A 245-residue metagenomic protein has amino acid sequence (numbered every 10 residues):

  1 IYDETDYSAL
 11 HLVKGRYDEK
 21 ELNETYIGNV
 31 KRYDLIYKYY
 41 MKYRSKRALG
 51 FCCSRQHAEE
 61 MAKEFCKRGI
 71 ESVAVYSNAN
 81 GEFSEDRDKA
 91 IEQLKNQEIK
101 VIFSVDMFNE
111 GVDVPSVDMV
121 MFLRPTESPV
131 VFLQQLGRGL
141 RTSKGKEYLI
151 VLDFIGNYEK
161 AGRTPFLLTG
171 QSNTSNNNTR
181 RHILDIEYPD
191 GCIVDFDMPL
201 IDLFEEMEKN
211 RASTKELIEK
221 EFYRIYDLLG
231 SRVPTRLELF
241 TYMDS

Functional and structural regions predicted by a protein language model:
I1-C52: Conserved interdomain linker/interface between the two RecA-like ATPase lobes of SF2 helicase motors
D6-Y7, R55-Q56, A79-N80, F108-N109 (+3 more regions): Conserved nucleotide-binding/hydrolysis micro-motifs of P-loop NTPases
L35-K42, R47, S54-H57, L168-S245: Long, largely alpha-helical accessory region at the distal end of helicase-like NTP-driven motors
L49-F51, V73, M121: Conserved beta-strand elements of the Class I
E59-M61, I70-F108: Conserved helicase ATPase core of P-loop NTP-dependent helicases/translocases
R68-E71, P115-M119, E127-P129, K144-I150: Short glycine-/polar-rich loops that comprise or flank the Walker A/P-loop and associated switch/sensor motifs
V101-V117, G137-R141: SF2 helicase motor core recognition
P129-Q134, R138-S172: Conserved segment of the helicase C-terminal RecA-like domain
